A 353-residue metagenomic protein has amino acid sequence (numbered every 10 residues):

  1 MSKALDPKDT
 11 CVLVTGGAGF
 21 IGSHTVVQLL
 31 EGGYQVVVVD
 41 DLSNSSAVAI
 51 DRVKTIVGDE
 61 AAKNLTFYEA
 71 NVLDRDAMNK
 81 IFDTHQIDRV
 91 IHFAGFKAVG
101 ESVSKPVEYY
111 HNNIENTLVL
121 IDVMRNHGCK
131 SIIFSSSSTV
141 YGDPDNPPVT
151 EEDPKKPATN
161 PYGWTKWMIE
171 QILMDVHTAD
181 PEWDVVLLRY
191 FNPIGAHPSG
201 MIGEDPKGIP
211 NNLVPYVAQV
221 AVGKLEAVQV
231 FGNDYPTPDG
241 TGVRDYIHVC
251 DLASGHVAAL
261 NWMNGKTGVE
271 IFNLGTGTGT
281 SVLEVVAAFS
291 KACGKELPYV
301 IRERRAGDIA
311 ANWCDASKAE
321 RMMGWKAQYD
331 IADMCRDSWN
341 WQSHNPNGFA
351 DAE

Functional and structural regions predicted by a protein language model:
M1-A196: N-terminal Rossmann-like NAD(P)+-binding domain of SDR-like oxidoreductases, especially those catalyzing
V99-S102, P198-G203, P238-G240: A short acidic, helix-capping loop that chelates divalent metal ions and anchors anionic groups
S104, D145-N146, P154, W167 (+5 more regions): Short capping/connector residues at structural and topological boundaries
Y110, T159-W167, G203-N211, P215 (+1 more regions): Short-chain dehydrogenase/reductase
R125, E204-I209, G307, K326: A general boundary/transition motif marking the beginning of the first structured unit of a protein
G195-H197, D234-Y235: Short, basic/glycine-rich phosphate-binding loops at helix/coil junctions that contact nucleotide phosphates
H197-P210, V217-V220, E226: Hydrophobic, Gly/Ser/Ala-rich alpha-helical and linker tracts in large acyl-processing enzymes of secondary/lipid
L213-E353: C-terminal substrate-binding subdomain of Rossmann-fold SDR/epimerase-dehydratase oxidoreductases
